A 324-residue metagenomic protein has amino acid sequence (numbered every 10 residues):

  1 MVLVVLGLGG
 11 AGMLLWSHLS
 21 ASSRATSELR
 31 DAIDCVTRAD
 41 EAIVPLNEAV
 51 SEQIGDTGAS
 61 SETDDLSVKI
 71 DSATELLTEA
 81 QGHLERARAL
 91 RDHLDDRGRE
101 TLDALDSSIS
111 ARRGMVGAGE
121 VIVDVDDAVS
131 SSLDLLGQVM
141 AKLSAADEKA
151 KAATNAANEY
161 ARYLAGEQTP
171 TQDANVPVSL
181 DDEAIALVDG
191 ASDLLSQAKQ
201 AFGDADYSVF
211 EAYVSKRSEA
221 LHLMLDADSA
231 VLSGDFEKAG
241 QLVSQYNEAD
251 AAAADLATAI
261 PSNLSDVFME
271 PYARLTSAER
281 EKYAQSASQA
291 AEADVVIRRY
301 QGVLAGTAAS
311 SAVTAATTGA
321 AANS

Functional and structural regions predicted by a protein language model:
M1-L14: Hydrophobic membrane-insertion alpha-helices, especially the h-region of bacterial N-terminal signal peptides
L15-K69, A141-S144, E148-A186: Immediate post-signal-peptide N-terminus of mature secreted/exported proteins
I33-V36, D40, S67-I70, T74-L77 (+9 more regions): Generic structural concept
V44, E248-S324: Hydrophilic extracytoplasmic domains
P45-D96, A186, D193-S208: Extracytoplasmic/periplasmic/luminal assembly and interaction segments in envelope/secretory/respiratory proteins
D64-T74, R99-D106, A174-D182, E211 (+3 more regions): Short, charged, amphipathic alpha-helical segments
T78, R88, D95-E120: Heptad-repeat alpha-helical coiled-coil/4-helix-bundle sensor or tether segments in soluble regions
A111-E270: Extended amphipathic alpha-helical interaction segments
